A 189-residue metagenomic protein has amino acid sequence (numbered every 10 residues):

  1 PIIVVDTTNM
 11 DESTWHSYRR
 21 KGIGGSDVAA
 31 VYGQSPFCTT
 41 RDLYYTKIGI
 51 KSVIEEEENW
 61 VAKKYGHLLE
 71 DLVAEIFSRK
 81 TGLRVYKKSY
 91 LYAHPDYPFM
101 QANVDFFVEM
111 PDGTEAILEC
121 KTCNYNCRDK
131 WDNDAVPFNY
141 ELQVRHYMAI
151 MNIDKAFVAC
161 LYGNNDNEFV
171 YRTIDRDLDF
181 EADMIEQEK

Functional and structural regions predicted by a protein language model:
P1-L68: Charged, glycine-rich intrinsically disordered N-terminal tails and low-complexity linkers that flank
K63, R79-V104, V108-Q187: Nucleic-acid nuclease catalytic cores
A74-I76: Gly/Pro/Ser/Thr-rich low-complexity, intrinsically disordered segments predominantly at protein N-termini
